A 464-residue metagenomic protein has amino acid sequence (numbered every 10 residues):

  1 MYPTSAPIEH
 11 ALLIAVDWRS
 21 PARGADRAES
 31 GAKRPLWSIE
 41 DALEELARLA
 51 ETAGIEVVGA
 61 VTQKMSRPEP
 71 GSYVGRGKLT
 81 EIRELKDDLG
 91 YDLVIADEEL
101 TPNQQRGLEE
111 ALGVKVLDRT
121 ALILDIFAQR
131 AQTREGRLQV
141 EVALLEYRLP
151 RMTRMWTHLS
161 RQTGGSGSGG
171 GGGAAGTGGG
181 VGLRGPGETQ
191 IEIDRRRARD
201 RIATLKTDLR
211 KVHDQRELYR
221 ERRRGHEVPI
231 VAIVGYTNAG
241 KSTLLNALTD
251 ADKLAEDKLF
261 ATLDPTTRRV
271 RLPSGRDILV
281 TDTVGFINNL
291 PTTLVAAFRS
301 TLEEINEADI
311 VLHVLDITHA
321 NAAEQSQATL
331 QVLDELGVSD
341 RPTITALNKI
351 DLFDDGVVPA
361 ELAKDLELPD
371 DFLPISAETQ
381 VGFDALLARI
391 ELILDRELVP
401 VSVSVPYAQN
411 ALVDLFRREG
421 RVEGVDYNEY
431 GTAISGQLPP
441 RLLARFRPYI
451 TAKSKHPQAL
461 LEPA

Functional and structural regions predicted by a protein language model:
M1-D125, S454-A464: N-terminal accessory targeting/assembly segments
Y2-A11, A22, G165-A296, L302-I310: Conserved G1/Walker A P-loop phosphate-binding module
L13-D17, A60-Q63, I95-D97, H313-D316 (+3 more regions): Conserved beta-strand segments of the P-loop GTPase G domain that flank and frequently precede/overlap
D17-P21, M65-R67, E99-P102, A121-L124 (+6 more regions): Conserved nucleotide-binding/hydrolysis micro-motifs of P-loop NTPases
G31-S38, R67-S72, R130-E135, Q190 (+4 more regions): Flexible beta-alpha connector loops of hexameric P-loop NTPases
P35-G54, R83-D88, D97-V114, S274-D277 (+2 more regions): Conserved C-terminal guanine-recognition region of P-loop GTPase G domains, centered on the G4
A111-G164, S168, G179, D340-I344 (+2 more regions): Canonical P-loop GTPase G-domain recognition
L392-L442: Long, well-ordered amphipathic alpha-helical subdomains in the mid-to-C-terminal portions of large enzyme subunits
